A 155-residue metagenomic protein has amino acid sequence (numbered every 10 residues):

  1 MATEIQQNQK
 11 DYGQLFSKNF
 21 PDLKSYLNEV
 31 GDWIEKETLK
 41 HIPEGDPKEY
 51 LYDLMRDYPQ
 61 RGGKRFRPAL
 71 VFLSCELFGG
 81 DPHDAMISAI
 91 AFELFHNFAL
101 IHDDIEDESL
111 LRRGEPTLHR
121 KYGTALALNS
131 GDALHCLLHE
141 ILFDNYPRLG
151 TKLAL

Functional and structural regions predicted by a protein language model:
A2-I42: N-terminal amphipathic/basic leader segments beginning at the initiator methionine
E29, I42-L155: Mg2+-dependent prenyl diphosphate-binding active-site environment of isoprenoid biosynthetic enzymes
